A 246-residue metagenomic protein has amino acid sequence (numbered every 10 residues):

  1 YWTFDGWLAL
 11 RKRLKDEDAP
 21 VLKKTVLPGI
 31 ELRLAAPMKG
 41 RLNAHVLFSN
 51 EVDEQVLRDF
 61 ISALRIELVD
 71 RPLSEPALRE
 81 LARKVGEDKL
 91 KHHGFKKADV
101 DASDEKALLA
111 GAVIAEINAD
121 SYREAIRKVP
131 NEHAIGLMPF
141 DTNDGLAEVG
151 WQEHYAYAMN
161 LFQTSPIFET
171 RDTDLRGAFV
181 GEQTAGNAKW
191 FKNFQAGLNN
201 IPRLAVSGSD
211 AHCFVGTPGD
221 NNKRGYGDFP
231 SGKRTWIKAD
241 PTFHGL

Functional and structural regions predicted by a protein language model:
W2-T3, A115: Phosphate/oxyanion-binding active-site loops and adjacent basic polyanion-contact surfaces
T3-R58, A63-L64, D141-L246: Charged catalytic cores and adjacent phosphate/nucleic-acid-binding surfaces used for phosphate/nucleic-acid chemistry
V46-D120: Low-complexity, serine/threonine/proline-enriched polar segments
L68, I126-V129, D172: Short, well-ordered alpha-helical segments in soluble proteins
K89-W151, A156-M159: Active-site periphery "cap/insert" segments of enzyme catalytic domains
